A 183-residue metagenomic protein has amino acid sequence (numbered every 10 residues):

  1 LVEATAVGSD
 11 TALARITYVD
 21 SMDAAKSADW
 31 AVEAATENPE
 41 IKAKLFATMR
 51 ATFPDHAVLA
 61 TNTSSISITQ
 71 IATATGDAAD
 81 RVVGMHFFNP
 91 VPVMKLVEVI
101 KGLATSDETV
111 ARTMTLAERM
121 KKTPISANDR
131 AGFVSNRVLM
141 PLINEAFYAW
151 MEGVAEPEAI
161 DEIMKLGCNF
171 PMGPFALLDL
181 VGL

Functional and structural regions predicted by a protein language model:
V2-L59, I66-Q70: Rossmann-like NAD(P)-binding element
E3-A6, A51-P54, G76, A111 (+3 more regions): Generic secondary-structure signature for well-ordered alpha-helical cores
G8-T11, T105-E108, A155-P157: A short alpha-helix-loop-beta-strand transition element characteristic of N-terminal alpha/beta dinucleotide-binding
A14-R15, D55-H56, A79-V82, E158-A159: Short acidic capping loops at alpha-helix termini that bridge into adjacent secondary structure
A28, K42, P92-L96, L142-I143: N-terminal alpha-helical segment
V58-D129, F133-R137: Rossmann-fold dinucleotide-binding core
I100, I125-L183: Substrate-binding/catalytic subdomain of NAD(P)-dependent oxidoreductase enzymes
